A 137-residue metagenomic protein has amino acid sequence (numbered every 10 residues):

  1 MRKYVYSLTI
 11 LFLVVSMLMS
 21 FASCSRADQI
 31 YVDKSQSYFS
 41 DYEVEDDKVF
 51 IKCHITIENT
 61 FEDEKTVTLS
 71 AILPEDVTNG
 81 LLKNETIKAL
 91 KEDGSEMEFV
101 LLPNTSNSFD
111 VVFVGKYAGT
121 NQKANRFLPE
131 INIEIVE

Functional and structural regions predicted by a protein language model:
R2-I10: Bacterial N-terminal signal peptides that target proteins for export
M19-S23: C-terminal motif of bacterial Sec signal peptides marking the signal peptidase cleavage site
C24-V49, D76: Low-complexity, acidic Ser/Thr/Pro/Gly-rich terminal tails and inter-domain linkers that flank the onset of structured
F39-F50, E58-E64, F99-P103, T120-A124: Short, solvent-exposed beta-strand/turn "edge" segments of beta-rich domains on protein surfaces
I55-I57, F113: Hydrophobic beta-strand positions in extracellular immunoglobulin-like domains
E62-N84: Short acidic, flexible loop segments centered on an aromatic residue
N84-G119: Intrinsically disordered, low-complexity Pro/Gly/Ser/Thr-rich segments with frequent PxxP/GP/PP motifs and embedded
S108-E137: Terminal connector regions
